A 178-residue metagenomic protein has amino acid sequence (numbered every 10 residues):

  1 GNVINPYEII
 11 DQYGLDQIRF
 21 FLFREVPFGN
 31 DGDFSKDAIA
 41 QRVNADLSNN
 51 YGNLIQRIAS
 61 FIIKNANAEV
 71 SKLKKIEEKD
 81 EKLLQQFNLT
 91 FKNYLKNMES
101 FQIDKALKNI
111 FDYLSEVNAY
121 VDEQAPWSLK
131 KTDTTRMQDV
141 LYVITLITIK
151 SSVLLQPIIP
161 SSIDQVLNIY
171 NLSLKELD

Functional and structural regions predicted by a protein language model:
G1-I76, E81, S173-L177: Catalytic adenosine-cofactor/nucleotide-binding cores of aminoacyl-tRNA synthetases and other
V3, K36, N88-K92, T148: Residue-level signal for cytosolic alpha-helical hairpin/rod architecture
E8-D11, F20, Q41, S60 (+8 more regions): Charged/polar, solvent-exposed surface patches and flexible loops
I9-I10, I39-N50, K79-F87, E99-N109 (+1 more regions): Secondary-structure capping and boundary motifs in well-ordered enzyme cores
G32, K96, S100-F101, F111-D178: Basic, alpha-helical terminal appendages of large translation-related enzymes
S48, G52-I62, L107, F111-L114 (+2 more regions): Short, hydrophobic, well-ordered secondary-structure elements
I55-Y94, L114-D133: Conserved, charged catalytic cores of large soluble enzymes
